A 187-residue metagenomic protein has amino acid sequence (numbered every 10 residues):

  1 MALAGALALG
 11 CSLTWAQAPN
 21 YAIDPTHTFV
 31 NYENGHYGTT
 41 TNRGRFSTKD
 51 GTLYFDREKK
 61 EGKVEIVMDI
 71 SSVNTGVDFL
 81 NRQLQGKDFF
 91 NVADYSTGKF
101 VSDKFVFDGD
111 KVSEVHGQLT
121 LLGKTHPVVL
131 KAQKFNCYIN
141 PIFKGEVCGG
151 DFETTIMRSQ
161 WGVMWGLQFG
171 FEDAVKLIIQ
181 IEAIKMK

Functional and structural regions predicted by a protein language model:
A2-S12: Bacterial N-terminal signal peptides
W15-K187: Low-complexity, acidic/polar, glycine-enriched regions of mature
